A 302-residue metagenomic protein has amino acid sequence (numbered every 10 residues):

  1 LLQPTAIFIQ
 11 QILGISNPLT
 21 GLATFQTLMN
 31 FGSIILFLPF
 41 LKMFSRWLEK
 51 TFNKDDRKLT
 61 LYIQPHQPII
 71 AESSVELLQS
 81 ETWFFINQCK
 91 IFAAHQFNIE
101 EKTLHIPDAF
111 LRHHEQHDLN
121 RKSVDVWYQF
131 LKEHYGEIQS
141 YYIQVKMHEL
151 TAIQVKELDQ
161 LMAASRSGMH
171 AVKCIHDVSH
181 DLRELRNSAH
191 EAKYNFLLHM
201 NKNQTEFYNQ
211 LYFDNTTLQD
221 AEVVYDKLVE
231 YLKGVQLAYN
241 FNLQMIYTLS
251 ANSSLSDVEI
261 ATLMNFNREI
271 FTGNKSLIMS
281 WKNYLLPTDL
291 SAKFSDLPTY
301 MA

Functional and structural regions predicted by a protein language model:
L2-Q10: Membrane-helix interface motif
A6-I7, I15, G21, F25 (+2 more regions): Cytosolic, long alpha-helical scaffolding segments
